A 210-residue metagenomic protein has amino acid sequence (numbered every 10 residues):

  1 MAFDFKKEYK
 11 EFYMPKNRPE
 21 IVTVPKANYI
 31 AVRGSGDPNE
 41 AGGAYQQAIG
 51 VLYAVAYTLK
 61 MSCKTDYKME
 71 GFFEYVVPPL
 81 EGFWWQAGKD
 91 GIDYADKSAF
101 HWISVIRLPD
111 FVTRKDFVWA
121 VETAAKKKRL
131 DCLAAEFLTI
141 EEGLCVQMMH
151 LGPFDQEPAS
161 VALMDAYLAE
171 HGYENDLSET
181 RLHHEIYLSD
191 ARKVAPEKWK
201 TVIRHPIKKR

Functional and structural regions predicted by a protein language model:
M1-R210: A solvent-exposed interaction/effector surface
